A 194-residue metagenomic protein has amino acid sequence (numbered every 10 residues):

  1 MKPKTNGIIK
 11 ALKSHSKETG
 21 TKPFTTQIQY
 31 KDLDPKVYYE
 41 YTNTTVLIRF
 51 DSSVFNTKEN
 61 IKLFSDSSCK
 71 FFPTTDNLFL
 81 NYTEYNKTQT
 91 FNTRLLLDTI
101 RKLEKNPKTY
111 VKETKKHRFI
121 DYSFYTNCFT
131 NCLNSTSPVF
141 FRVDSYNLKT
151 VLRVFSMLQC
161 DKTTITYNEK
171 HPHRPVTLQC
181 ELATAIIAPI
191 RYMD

Functional and structural regions predicted by a protein language model:
M1-D194: DNA polymerase processivity clamps
